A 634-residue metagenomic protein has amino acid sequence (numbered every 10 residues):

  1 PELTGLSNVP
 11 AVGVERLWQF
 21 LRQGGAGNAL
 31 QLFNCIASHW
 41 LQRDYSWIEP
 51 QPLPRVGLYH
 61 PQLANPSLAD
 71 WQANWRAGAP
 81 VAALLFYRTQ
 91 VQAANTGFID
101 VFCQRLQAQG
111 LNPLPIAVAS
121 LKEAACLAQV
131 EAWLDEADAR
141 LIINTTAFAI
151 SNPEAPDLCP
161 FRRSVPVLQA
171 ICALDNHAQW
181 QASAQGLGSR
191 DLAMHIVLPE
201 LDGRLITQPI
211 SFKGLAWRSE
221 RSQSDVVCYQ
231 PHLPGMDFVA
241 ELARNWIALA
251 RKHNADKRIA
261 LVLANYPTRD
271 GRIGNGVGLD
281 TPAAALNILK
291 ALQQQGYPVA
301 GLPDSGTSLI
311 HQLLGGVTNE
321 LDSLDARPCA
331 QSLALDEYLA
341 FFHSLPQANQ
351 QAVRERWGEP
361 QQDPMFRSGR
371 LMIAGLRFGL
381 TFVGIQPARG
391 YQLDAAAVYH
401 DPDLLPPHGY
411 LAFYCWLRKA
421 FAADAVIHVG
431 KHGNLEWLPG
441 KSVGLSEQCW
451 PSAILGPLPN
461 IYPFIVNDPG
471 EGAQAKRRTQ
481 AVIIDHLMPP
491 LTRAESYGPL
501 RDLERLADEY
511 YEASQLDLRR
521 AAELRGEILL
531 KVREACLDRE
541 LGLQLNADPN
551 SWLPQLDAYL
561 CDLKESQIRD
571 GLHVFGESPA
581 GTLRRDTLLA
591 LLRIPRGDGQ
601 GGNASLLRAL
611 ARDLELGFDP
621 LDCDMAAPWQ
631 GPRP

Functional and structural regions predicted by a protein language model:
P1-P634: Ligand/cofactor-recognition surfaces for anionic moieties
